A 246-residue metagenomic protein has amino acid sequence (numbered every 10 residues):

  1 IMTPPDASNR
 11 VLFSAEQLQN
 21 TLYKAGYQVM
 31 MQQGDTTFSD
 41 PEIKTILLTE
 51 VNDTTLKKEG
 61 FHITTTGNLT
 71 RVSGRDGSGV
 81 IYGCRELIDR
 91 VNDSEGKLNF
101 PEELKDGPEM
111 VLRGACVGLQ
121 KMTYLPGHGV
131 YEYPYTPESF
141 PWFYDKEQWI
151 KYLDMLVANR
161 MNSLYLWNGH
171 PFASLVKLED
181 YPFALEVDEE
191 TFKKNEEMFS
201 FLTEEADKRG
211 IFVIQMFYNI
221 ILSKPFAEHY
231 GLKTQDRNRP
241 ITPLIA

Functional and structural regions predicted by a protein language model:
I1-G67, K97-P101: Acidic, contiguous N-terminal accessory segments
S14-Q17, T21, T54-I245: Feature activates predominantly on carbohydrate-active enzymes
